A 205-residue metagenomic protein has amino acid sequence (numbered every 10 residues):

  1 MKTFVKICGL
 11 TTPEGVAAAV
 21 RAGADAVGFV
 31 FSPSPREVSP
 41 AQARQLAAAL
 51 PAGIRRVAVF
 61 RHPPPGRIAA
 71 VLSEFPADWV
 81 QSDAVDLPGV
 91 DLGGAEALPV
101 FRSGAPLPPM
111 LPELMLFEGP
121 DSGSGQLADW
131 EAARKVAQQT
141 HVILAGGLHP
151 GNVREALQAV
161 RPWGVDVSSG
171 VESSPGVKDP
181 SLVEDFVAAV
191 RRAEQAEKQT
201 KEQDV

Functional and structural regions predicted by a protein language model:
M1-F117, S122-V205: Conserved N-terminal beta1-alpha1 strand-loop-helix module at the mouth
